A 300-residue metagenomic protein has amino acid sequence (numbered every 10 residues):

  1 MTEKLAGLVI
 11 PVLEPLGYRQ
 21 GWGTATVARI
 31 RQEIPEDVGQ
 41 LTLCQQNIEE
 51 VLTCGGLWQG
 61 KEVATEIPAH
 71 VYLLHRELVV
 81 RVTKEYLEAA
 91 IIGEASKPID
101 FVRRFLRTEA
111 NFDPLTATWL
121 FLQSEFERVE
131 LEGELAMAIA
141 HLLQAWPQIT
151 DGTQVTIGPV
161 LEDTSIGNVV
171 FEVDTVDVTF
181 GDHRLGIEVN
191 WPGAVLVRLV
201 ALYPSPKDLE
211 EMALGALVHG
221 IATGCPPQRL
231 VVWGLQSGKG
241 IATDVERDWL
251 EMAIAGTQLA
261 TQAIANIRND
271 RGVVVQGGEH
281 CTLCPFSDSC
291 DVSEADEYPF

Functional and structural regions predicted by a protein language model:
M1-L73: C-terminal, charged and often intrinsically disordered regions of DNA end-processing helicases and nucleases
I48-G60, A95-L120, C225-L235: Short, compositionally biased low-complexity segments
G56-V63, V80, W191-V197, V231-A242 (+1 more regions): Short acidic (Asp/Glu) and glycine-rich catalytic loops that position anionic groups and cofactors
L57-K61, E77-A89, L217: Short, hydrophobic/amphipathic alpha-helical patches that form generic packing surfaces within helical domains
H75, V79, L131, L135 (+1 more regions): Hydrophobic (often cysteine-bearing) scaffold residues that line and stabilize catalytic clefts of nucleotide/cofactor
V82-L161: A non-catalytic, helix-rich entry segment at domain boundaries
I157-A216, A260-T261: Non-catalytic protein-protein interaction segments used by genome-maintenance enzymes to assemble and couple activities
H219-F300: Metal-dependent nuclease catalytic regions and adjoining charged, substrate-binding loops involved in nucleic-acid end
